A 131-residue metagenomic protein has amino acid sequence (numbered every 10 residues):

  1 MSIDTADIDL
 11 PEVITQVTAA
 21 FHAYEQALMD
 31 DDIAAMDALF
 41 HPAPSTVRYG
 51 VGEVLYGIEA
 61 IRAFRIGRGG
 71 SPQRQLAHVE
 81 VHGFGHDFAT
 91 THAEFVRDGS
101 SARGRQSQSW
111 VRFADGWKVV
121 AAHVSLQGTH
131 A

Functional and structural regions predicted by a protein language model:
M1-P42, H130-A131: Short, low-complexity N-terminal intrinsically disordered segments enriched in polar/charged residues
T5, Q16, V51, E59-R103: Surface-exposed, charged secondary-structure patches
A20, D32-A35, F64-R65, A77 (+1 more regions): Hydrophobic alpha-helical segments typical of transmembrane helices and their membrane-interface/capping positions
Y24, M36-D37, G57, I61 (+2 more regions): Hydrophobic pocket/interface hotspot
F40-H41, F95-R97, H123-L126: Short beta-strand segments enriched in hydrophobic/aromatic residues within well-folded beta-rich domains
P44, A93, Q108: Conserved GNAT-family N-acetyltransferase fold
R103-A131: Short beta-strand edge/turn micro-motifs at domain boundaries
